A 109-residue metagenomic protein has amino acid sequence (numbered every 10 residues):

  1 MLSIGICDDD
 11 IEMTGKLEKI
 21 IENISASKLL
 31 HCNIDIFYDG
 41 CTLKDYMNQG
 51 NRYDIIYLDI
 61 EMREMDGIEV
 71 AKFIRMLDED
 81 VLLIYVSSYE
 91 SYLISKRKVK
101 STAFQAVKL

Functional and structural regions predicted by a protein language model:
M1-S3: Non-catalytic signal-transmission and effector/linker regions of two-component phosphorelay proteins
G5-C7, A71: Small side chains
D8-D10, S88: Acidic di-acidic motifs
D10-D35: Two-component/phosphorelay signaling modules centered on CheY-like receiver
G15, D45, I94: Alpha-helical elements of the RecA-like P-loop NTPase motor core of helicases
E18, I36-I55: Acidic, metal-coordinating helix/loop segments flanking the phosphotransfer/catalytic sites of two-component signaling
I34-I36, A103-F104: Conserved beta-strand scaffold positions in the cores of enzyme catalytic domains, especially in NTP/NDP-utilizing
Y53-L109: CheY-like receiver
